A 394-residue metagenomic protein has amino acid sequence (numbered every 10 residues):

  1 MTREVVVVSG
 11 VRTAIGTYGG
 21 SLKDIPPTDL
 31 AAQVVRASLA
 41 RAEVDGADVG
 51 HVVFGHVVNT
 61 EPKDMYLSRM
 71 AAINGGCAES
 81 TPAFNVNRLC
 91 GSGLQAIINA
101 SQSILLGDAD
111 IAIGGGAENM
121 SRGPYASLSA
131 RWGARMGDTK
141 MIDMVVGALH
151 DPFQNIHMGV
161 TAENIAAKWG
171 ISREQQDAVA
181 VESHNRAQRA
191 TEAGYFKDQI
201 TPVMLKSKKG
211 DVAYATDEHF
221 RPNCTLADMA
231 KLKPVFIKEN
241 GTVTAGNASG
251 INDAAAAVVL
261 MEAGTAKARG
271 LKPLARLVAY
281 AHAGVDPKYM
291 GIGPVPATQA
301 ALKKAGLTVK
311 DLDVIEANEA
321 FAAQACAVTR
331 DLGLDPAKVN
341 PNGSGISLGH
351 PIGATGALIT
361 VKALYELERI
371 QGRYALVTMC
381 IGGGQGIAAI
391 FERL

Functional and structural regions predicted by a protein language model:
M1-T28, A37, C224-I292, P296 (+3 more regions): Condensing-enzyme catalytic core mediating Claisen C-C bond formation in acyl metabolism
M1-V57, E61-A71, G75, P82 (+5 more regions): Conserved active-site "lid/cap" helical segment
R12-T13, K23-T28, A32-Q33, R41 (+3 more regions): N-terminal extracellular/periplasmic Venus flytrap/periplasmic-binding protein-like
A47-G55, P82-N87, A112-A117, D177-E182 (+5 more regions): Beta-strand segments within the central parallel beta-sheet cores of soluble alpha/beta enzyme folds
H56-I111, P152-H157, N223-G250, D331-L358 (+2 more regions): Conserved catalytic cysteine-centered active-site region of acyl-thioester-dependent Claisen-condensing enzymes
N87-E118, V160, A166-Y195, A257-G264 (+3 more regions): Active-site-proximal alpha-helical scaffold in enzymes
I111-I165: Flexible glycine-/small-residue-enriched beta->alpha junction loops that bind anionic phosphate/pyrophosphate groups
V160-E163, F196-Q199, K206-S207, V278-S347: Active-site pocket-lining segment
